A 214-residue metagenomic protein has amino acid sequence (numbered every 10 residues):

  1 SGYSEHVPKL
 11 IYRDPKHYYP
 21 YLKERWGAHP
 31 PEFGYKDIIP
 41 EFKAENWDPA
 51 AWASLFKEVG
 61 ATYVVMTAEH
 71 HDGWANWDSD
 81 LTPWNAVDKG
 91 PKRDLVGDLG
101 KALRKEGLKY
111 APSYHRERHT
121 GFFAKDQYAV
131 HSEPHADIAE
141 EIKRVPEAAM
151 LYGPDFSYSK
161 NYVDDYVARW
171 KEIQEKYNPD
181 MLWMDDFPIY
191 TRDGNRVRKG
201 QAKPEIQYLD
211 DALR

Functional and structural regions predicted by a protein language model:
S1-R214: Mature catalytic domains of secreted/periplasmic carbohydrate-active enzymes
